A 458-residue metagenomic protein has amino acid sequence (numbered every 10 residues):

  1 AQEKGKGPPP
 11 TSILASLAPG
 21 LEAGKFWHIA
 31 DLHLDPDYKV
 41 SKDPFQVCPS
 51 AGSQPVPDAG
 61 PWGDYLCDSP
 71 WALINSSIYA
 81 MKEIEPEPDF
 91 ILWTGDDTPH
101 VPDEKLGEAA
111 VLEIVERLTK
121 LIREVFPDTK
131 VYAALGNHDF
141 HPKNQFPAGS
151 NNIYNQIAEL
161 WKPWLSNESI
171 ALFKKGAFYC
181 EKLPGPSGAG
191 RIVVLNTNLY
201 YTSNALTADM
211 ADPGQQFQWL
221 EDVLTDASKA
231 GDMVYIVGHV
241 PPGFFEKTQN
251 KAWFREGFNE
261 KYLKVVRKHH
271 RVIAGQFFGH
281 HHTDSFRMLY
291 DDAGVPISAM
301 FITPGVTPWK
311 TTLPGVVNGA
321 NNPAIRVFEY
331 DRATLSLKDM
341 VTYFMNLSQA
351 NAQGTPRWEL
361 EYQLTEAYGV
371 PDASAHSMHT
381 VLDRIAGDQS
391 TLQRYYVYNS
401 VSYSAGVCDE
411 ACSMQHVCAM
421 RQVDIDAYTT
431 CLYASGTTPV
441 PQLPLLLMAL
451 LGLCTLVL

Functional and structural regions predicted by a protein language model:
G7-W93, N152-D226, A230, T283-L458: Metal-dependent phosphoesterase/phosphodiesterase active-site architecture
H28-A30, D89-D96, P127-N137, Y235-H239 (+3 more regions): Active-site neighborhood of phospho(di)ester-bond hydrolases with catalytic His/Asp-centered motifs
D35-Y38, P99-P102, A133-N144, Y201-S203 (+3 more regions): Active-site environment of divalent metal-dependent phosphoester hydrolases
P70-F126, K130-L135: Long, well-ordered early-domain segments
G95-K120, F140-A158, E246-K251, F286-D292: Metal-dependent catalytic neighborhoods of phosphoester/phosphodiester hydrolases
V111-V125, N152-A171, R255, N259-R267: Acidic, His- and aromatic-enriched active-site or binding-groove loops in soluble protein domains that engage sugars
R123-V125, K264-H270, M288-S298: Short, surface-exposed basic-aromatic patches at helix termini and helix-loop junctions that form
T202-F217, A227-F278, T312: Active-site-proximal segments of metal-dependent phosphoesterases and phosphodiesterases across multiple
